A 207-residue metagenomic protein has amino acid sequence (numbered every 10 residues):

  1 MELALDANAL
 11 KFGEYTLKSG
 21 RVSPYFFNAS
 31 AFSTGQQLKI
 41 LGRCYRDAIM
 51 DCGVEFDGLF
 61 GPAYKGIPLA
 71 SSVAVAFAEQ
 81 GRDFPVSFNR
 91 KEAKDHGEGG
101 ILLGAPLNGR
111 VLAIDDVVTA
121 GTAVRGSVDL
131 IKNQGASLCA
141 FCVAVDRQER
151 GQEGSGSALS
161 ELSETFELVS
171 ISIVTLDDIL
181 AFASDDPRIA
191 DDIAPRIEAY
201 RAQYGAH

Functional and structural regions predicted by a protein language model:
M1-I114, T119-H207: PRPP-associated nucleotide enzymes
